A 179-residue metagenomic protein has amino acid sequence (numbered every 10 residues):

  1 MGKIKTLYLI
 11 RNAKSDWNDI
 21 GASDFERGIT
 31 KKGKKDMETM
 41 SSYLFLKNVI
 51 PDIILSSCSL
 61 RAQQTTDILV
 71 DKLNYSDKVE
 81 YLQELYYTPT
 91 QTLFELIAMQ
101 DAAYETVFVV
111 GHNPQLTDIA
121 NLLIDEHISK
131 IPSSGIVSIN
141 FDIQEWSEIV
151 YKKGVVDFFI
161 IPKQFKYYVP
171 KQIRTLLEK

Functional and structural regions predicted by a protein language model:
G2-T6, I10-T88, L116, K130-I131 (+1 more regions): Active-site-proximal alpha-helix that buttresses catalytic centers in soluble enzyme cores
A22-F25, I68-K72, F94-I97, L122-E126 (+1 more regions): Short, glycine/charged-enriched secondary-structure capping and boundary segments
D52-K72, S147-K179: Conserved histidine-centered catalytic loops in small-molecule metabolism enzymes
L85-I97: Short alpha-helix plus adjacent loop in nuclease-associated cores
F94-M99, I173-T175: Short, surface-exposed amphipathic charged segments that create phosphate/polyanion-binding patches used for binding
Q100-F108, N113-G135: Non-DNA-binding regulatory cores of transcription-related proteins, predominantly C-terminal effector-binding
H127-F159: Domain-level recognition of soluble alpha/beta enzyme cores, biased toward histidine phosphatases/phosphomutases
